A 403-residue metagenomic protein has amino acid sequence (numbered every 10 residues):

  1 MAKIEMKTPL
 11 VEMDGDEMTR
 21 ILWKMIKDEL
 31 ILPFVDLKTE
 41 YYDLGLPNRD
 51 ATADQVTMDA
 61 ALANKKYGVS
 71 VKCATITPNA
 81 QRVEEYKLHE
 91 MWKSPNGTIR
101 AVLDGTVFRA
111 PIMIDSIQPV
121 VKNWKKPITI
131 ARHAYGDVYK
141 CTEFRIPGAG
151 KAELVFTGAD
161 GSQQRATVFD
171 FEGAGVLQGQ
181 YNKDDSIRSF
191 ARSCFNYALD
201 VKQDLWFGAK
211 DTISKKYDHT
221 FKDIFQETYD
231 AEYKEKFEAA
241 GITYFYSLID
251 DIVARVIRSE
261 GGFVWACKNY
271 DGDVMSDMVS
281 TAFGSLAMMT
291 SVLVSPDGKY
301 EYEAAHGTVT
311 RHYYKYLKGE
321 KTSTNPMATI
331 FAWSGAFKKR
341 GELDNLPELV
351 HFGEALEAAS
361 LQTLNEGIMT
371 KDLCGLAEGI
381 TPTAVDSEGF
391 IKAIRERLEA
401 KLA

Functional and structural regions predicted by a protein language model:
A2-M6, M18, L22-W23, D28-A53 (+1 more regions): N-terminal alpha-helical transmembrane segments of multi-pass membrane transport and channel/translocase proteins
M6-M25, L154-S247: Glycine-rich phosphate/diphosphate-binding loop of Rossmann-like nucleotide-binding domains
V35-Y41, V201-A209, Y233-Y246, G341-G353 (+1 more regions): Flexible, glycine/charged-enriched surface loops at secondary-structure junctions
L46-A60, K222-F263: N-terminal small/polar loop signature for handling phosphorylated ligands or for N-terminal nucleophile
P47-A159, Q163, Y270, V274: N-terminal glycine-rich phosphate/adenylate-binding segment common to multiple enzyme folds
V256-A355, Q362-E366: Glycine-rich phosphate/nucleotide-binding loop
G319-T324, E342-A403: Internal helix-turn-beta structural module
